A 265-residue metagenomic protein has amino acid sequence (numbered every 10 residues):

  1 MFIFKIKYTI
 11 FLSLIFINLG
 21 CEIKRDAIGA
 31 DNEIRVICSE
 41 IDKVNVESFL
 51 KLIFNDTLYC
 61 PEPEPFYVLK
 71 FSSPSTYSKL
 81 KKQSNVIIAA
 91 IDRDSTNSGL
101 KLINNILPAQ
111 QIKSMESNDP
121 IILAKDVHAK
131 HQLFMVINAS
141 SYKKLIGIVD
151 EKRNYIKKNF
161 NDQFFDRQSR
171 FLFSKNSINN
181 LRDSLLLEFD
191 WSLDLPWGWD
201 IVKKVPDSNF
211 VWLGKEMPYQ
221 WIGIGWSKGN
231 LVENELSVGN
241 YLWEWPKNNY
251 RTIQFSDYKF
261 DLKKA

Functional and structural regions predicted by a protein language model:
M1-G29: Bacterial Sec-dependent N-terminal signal peptides
C21-A265: N-terminal targeting sequences that direct proteins away from the cytosol to non-cytosolic compartments
